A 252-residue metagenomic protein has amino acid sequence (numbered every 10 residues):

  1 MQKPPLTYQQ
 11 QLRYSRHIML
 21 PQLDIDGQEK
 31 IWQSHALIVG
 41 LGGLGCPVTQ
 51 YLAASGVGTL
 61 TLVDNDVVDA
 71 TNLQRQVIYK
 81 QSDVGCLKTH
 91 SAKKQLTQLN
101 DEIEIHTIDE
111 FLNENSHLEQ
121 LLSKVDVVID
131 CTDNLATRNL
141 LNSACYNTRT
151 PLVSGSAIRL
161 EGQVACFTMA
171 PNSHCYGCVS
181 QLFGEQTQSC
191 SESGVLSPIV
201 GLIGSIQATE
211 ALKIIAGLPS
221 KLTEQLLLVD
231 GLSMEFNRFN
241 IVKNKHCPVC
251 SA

Functional and structural regions predicted by a protein language model:
M1-A252: Adenine nucleotide-associated cytosolic modules
